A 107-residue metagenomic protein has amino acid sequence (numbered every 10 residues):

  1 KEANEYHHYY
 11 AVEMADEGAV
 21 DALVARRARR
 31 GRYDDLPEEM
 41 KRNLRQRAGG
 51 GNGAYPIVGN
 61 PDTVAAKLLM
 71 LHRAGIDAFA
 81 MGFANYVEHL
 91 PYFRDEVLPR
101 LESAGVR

Functional and structural regions predicted by a protein language model:
K1-R73, E102-R107: An alpha-helical appendage that flanks or caps ligand/catalytic pockets
F83: Histidine-centered catalytic/metal-binding microenvironments
Y86-V106: C-terminal helical cap(s) of enzyme catalytic domains, especially alpha/beta-barrels
